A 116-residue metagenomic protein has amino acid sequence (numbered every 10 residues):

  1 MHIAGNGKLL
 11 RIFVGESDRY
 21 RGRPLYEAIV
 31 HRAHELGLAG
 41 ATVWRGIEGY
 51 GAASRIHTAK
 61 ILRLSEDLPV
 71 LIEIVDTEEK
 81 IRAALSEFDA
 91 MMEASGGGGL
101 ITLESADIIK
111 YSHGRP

Functional and structural regions predicted by a protein language model:
M1-P116: Positively charged, small/polar-rich N-terminal and surface patches that mediate targeting and assembly and bind
